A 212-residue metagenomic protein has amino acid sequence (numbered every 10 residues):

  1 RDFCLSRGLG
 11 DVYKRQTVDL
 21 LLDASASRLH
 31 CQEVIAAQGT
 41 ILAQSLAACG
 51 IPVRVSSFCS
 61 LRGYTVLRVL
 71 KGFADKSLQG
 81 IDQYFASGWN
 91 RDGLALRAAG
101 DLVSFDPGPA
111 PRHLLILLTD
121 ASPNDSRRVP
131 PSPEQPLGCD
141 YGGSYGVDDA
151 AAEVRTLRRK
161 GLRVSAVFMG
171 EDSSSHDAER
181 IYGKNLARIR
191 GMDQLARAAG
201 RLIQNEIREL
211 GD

Functional and structural regions predicted by a protein language model:
D2-L9, Y13: Single conserved hydrophobic/aromatic residue that forms the stacking wall/gate of nucleotide- or nucleobase-binding
K14-L22, Q44, R54, V103-P131 (+1 more regions): Extended, charge-rich low-complexity regions and/or helical-solenoid scaffolds
K14-L70, L115-L118, S165-M169: Von Willebrand factor
H30-I35, G88-L96, G146, L195-A199: Phosphate/oxyanion-binding active-site loops and adjacent basic polyanion-contact surfaces
I35-A37, V69-A74, V129-D140, R180-N185: Short secondary-structure boundary/capping segments
F73-H113, P123, T156-R158, F168: Von Willebrand factor
S122-A178: VWA/integrin I-like adhesion module and closely mimicked acidic/polar interface patches used
I181-D212: C-terminal helix of von Willebrand factor
